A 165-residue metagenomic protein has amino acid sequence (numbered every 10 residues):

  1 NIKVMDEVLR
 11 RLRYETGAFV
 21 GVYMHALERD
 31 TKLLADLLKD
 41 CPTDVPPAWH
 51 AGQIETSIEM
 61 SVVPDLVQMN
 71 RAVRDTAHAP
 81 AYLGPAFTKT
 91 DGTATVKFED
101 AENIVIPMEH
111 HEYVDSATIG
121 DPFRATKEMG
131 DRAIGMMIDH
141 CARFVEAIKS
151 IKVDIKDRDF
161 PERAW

Functional and structural regions predicted by a protein language model:
N1-W165: Extended, histidine- and acidic-residue-enriched regions that form the cofactor-binding/catalytic faces
